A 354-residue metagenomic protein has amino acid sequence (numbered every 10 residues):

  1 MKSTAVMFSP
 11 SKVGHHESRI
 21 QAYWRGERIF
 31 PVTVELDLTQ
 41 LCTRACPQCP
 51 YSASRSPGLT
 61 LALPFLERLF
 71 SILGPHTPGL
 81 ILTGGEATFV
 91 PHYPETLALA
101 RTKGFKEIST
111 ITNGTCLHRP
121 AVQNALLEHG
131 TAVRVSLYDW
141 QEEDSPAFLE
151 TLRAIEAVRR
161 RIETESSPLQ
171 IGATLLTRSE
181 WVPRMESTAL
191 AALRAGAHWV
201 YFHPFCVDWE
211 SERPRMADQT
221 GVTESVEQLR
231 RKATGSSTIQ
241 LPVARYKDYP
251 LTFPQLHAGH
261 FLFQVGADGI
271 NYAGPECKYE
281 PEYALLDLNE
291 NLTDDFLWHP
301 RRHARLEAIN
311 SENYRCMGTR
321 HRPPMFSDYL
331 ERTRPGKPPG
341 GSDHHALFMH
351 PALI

Functional and structural regions predicted by a protein language model:
K2-N124, E128-H129, D218, L353-I354: Conserved alpha-helical substructure of the radical SAM core
S11, H15-R25, F30, I270 (+1 more regions): Flexible mid-to-C-terminal extensions adjoining Fe-S/redox cofactors in radical SAM and related proteins
Q21, E163-Q170, V182, S187 (+4 more regions): A C-terminal junction/extension of Radical SAM enzymes
D37, P50, I81-G84, T174-L175 (+4 more regions): Short beta-strand segments
L38, C42-T43, V135, A192 (+5 more regions): Generic structural signal for small/hydrophobic residues in well-ordered secondary structure, especially within
L41, A87, T115-C116, W140 (+6 more regions): Short, solvent-exposed loop/turn segments at secondary-structure junctions
P57, Q141-S145, D208-R213: A short acidic, helix-capping loop that chelates divalent metal ions and anchors anionic groups
L63-T83, V90-H203: Radical SAM/AdoMet-radical enzyme domain recognition
